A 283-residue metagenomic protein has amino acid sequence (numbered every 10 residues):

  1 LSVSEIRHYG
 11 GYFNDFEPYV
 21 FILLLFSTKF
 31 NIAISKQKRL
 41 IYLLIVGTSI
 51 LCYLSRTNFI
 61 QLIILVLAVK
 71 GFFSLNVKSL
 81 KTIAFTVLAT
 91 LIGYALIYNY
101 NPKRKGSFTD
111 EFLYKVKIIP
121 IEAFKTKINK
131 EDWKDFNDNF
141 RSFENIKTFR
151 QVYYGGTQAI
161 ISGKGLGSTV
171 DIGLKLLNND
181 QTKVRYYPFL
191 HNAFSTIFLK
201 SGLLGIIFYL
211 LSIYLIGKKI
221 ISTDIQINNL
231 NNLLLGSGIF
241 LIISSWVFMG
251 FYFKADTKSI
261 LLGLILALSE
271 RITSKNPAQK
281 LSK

Functional and structural regions predicted by a protein language model:
L1-E111, P188-P277: Hydrophobic transmembrane helix bundles of membrane-integrated enzymes that assemble and modify cell-envelope
I6-R7, W133-S201: Long extracytoplasmic/lumenal interhelical loops at the membrane interface of multi-pass membrane proteins
K36, S74, K78-K81, Y114 (+6 more regions): Polar/charged alpha-helical tracts
K38, K117-E122, G165-G167, L233: Short hydrophobic/aromatic-rich motifs at helix boundaries and adjacent loops
I41-I45, N145-Q151, S282: Short, hydrophobic/aliphatic alpha-helical segments
I97-K147, A159, D171: Flexible juxtamembrane loops connecting transmembrane helices in multi-pass membrane enzymes that build or modify
P277-K283: Short, charged juxtamembrane terminal tails flanking transmembrane helices
